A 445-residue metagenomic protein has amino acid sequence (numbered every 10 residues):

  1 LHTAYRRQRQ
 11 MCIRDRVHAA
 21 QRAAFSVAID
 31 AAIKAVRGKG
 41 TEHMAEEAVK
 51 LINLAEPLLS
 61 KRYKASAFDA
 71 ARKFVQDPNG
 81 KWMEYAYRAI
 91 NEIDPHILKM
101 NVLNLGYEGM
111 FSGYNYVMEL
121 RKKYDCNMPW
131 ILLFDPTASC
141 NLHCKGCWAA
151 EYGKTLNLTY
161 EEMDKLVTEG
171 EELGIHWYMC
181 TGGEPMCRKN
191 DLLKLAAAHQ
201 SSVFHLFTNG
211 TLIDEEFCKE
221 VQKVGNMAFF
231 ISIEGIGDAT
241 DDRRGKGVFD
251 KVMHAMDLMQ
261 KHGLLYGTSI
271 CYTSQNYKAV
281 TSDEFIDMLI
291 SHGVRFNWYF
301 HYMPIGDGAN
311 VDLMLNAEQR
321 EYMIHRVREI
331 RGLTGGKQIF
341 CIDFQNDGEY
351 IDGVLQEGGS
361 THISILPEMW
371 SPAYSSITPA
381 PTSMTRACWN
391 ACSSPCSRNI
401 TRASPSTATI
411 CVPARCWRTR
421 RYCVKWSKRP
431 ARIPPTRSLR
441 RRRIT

Functional and structural regions predicted by a protein language model:
L1, W130-L133, S397-S404: Short, intrinsically disordered, charge-biased short linear motifs at domain edges
L1-R9, I13: Single conserved hydrophobic/aromatic residue that forms the stacking wall/gate of nucleotide- or nucleobase-binding
C12, C140, C144-C147, M369 (+2 more regions): Short cysteine clusters
R14-D69, K73, D242-E357, H362-P367 (+1 more regions): Radical SAM enzyme [4Fe-4S]-AdoMet core and its adjacent flexible, acidic and glycine-rich loops/tails across
V49-E216: Conserved alpha-helical substructure of the radical SAM core
Y160-C180, R188-H301: Radical SAM/AdoMet-radical enzyme domain recognition
E318-E349, A373-S427: C-terminal accessory region of radical SAM enzymes
T419-T445: An exposure/low-complexity boundary signal
